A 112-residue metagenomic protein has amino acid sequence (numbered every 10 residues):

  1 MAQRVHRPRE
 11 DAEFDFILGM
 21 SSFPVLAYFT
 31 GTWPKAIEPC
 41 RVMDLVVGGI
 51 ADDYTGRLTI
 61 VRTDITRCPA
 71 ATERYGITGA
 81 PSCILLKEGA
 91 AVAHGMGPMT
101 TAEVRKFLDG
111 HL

Functional and structural regions predicted by a protein language model:
M1-I17: N-terminal "domain-start" segment that seeds a small globular fold
F16-I17, A71, F107: CheY-like receiver
M20-P34: Short active-site neighborhood of thiol/selenol oxidoreductases, capturing the structured segment around
F23-L26, P69, Y75-I84: Structural micro-motif
I37-D53: Typically the conserved alpha-helix immediately C-terminal to a functionally engaged Cys/Sec in thioredoxin-like
D64-T66: Conserved acidic residues
G79, I84-L112: Non-catalytic, surface beta->alpha helical segment in thiol-disulfide oxidoreductase systems
